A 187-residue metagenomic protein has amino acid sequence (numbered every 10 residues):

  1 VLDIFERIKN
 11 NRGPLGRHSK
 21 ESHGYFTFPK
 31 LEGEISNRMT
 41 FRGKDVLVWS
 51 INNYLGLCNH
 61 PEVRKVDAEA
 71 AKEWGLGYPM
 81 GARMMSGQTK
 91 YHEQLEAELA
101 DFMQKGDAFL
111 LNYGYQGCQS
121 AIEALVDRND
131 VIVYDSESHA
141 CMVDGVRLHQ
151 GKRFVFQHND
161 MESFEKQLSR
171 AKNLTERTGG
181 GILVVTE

Functional and structural regions predicted by a protein language model:
L2-Y78: N-terminal "arm"/small-domain region of PLP-dependent enzymes with the aminotransferase-like
K65-A68, K72-Y113: Conserved N-terminal alpha-helix of the aminotransferase class I/II PLP-enzyme fold
L110, Q116-A121, C141-M142: Short glycine/serine/threonine-rich phosphate/pyrophosphate-binding segments that cradle anionic phosphate groups
A121-A140: Conserved PLP-anchoring active-site segment centered on the Schiff-base-forming lysine
R128, L148-Q150: Short, structured coil segments at secondary-structure junctions
F154, H158-E187: Active-site phosphate-binding strand-loop segment of PLP-dependent enzymes
